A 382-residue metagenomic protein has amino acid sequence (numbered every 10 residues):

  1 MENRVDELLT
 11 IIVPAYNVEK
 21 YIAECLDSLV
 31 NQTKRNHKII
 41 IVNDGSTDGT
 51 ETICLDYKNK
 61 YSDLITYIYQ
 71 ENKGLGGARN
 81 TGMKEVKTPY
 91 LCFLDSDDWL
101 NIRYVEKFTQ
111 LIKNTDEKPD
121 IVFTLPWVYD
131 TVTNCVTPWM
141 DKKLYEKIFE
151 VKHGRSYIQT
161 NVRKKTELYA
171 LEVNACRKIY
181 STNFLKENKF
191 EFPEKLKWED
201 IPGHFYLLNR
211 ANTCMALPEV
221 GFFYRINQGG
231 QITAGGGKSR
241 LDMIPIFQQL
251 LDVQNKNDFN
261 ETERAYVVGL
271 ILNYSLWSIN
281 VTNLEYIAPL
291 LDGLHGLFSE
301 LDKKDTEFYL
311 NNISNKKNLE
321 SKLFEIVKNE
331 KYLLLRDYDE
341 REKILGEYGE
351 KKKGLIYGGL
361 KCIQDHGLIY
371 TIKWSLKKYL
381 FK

Functional and structural regions predicted by a protein language model:
N17-N31: Short, well-formed alpha-helical segments that are part of the catalytic scaffolds of diverse glycosyltransferases
S28, N43-T52, L100: A conserved acidic beta->alpha catalytic loop
H37-G45, T66-E71, D95-S96: Short beta-strand/loop segment that forms part of the nucleotide-sugar
Q70-V86: Glycine-rich, basic loop-to-helix element that forms the pyrophosphate-binding segment of sugar-nucleotide handling
L91: Short aromatic/hydrophobic "clamp" motif used to bind/position activated sugar donors
S96-M215, F222-G237: Donor-binding/catalytic cores of nucleotide-activated saccharide and glycerol-phosphate transferases/polymerases
E219-Q228, T233-E261, A265, Y274-K304: Catalytic core of nucleotide-sugar-dependent glycosyltransferases
L284-K382: Membrane-interface aromatic/basic loop that binds lipid-linked glycans or pyrophosphate carriers, typified by
